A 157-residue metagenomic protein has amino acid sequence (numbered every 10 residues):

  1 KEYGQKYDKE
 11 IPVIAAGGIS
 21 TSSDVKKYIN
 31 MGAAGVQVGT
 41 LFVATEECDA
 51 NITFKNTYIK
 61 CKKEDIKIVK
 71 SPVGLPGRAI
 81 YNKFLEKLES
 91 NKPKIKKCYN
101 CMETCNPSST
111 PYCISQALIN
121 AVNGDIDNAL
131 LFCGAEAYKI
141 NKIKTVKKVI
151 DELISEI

Functional and structural regions predicted by a protein language model:
K1-I14, S20-I157: Conserved active-site-proximal phosphate/metal-binding subdomains
